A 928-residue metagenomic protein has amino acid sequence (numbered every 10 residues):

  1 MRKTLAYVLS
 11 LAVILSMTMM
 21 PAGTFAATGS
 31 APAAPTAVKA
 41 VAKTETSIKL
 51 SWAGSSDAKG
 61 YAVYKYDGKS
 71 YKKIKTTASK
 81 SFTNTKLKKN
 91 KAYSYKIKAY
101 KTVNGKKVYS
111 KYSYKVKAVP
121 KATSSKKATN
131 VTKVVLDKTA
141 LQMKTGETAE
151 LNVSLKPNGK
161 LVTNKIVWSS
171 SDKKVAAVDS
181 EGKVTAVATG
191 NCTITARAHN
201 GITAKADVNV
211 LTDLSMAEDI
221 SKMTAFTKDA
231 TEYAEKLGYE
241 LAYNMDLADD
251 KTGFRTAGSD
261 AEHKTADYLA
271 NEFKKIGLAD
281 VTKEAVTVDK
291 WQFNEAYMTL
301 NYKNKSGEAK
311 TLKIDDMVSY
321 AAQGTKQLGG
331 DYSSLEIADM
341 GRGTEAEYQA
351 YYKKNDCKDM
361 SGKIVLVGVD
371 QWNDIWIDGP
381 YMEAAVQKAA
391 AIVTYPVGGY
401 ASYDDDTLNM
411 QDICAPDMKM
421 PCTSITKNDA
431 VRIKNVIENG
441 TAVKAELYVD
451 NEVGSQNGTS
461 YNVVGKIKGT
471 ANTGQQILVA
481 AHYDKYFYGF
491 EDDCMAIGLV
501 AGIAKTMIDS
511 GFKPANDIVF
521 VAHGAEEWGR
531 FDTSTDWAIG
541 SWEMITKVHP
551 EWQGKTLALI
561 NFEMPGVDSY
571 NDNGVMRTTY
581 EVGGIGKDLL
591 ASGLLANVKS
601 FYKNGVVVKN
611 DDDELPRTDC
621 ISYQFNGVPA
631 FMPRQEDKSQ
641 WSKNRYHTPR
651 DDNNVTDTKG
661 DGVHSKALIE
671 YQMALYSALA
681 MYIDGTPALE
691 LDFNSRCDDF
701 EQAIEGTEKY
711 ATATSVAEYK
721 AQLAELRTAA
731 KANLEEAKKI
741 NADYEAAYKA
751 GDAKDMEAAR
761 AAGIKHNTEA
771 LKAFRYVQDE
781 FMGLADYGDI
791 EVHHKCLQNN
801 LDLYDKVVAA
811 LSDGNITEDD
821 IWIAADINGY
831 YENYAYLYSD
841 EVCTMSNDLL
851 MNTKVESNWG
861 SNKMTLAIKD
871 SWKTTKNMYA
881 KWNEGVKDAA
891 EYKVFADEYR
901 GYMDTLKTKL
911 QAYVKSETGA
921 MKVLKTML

Functional and structural regions predicted by a protein language model:
A27-D57, K89, K106-T123: Pro/Thr/Ser/Gly-rich low-complexity, intrinsically disordered linker/stalk tracts
N84-G105: Beta-strand-rich modules
S125-S215: Extracytoplasmic soluble-region selector
K228, Y243-D359: Noncatalytic luminal/extracellular "stalk/propeptide" segments of secretory-pathway proteins
T256-G258, D315-P421, V606-K609: Extracellular/luminal Protease-associated
S319-Y351, Q411-F490, G502-F512: Soluble metallo-hydrolase cores and metallopeptidase-like ectodomains found primarily in the secretory/periplasmic
H523-K643, A724-V792: Metal-dependent peptidase/peptidase-like ectodomains
S639-D698, I823, I827, A835 (+5 more regions): His/Asp/Glu-rich mid-to-C-terminal helical/loop segments that flank catalytic regions of hydrolases
